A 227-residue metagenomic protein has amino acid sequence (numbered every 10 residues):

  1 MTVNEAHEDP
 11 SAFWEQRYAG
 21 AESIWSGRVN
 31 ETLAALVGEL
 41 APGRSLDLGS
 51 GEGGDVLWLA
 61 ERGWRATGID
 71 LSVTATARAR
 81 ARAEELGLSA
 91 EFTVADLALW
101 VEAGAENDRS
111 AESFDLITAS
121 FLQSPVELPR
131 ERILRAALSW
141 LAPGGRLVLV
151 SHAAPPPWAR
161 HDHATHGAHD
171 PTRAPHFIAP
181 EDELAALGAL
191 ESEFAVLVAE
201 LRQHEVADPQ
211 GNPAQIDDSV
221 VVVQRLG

Functional and structural regions predicted by a protein language model:
M1-L40: Conserved class I S-adenosyl-L-methionine
G43-G51: Conserved class I S-adenosyl-L-methionine
V56, A60-L99: Class I SAM-dependent methyltransferase SAM/SAH-binding core
E102-L116: A short acidic, Gly/Pro-enriched loop at the edge of an enzyme's catalytic core that lines a small-molecule cofactor
S124-A137: A short, conserved alpha-helix within the catalytic core of class I
G144-H152: Conserved beta-strand signature within the Rossmann-like core of class I S-adenosyl-L-methionine
P175-S192, A199: Short alpha-helix
A207-G227: Core SAM-dependent methyltransferase catalytic element
